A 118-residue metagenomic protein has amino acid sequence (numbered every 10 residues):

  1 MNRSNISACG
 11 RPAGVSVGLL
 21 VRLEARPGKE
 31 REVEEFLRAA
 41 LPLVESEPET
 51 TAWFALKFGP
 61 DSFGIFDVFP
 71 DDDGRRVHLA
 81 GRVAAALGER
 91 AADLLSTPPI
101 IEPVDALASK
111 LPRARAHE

Functional and structural regions predicted by a protein language model:
M1-V15, T51-F63, A86-E118: Glycine-rich beta-strand-turn "strand-cap" elements at beta-sheet edges
S16-E24: Active-site-flanking beta-strand signature of metal-NTP-handling nucleotidyl enzymes and homologous cyclase-like
R22, P42, G64: Generic anion/oxyanion-binding catalytic loop in active/binding sites
L23-E34: Short, surface-exposed ligand-recognition loops at beta-strand->loop->(often short) alpha-helix junctions that present
R26-G28, F58, P70-D72: Short coil/turn motifs at secondary-structure junctions
E30-E32, G74, K110: Intrinsically disordered, low-complexity acidic/polar segments
A39-A52, V68-E102: An amphipathic, aromatic/His-enriched active-site/gating alpha helix that lines ligand/cofactor pockets
